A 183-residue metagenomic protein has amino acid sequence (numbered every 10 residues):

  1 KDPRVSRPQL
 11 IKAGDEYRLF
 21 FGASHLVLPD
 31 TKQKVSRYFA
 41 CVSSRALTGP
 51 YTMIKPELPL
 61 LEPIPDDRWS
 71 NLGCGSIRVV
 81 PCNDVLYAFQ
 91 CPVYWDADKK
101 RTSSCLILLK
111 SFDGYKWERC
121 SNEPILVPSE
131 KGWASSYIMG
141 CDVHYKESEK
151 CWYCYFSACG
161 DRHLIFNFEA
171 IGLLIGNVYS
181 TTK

Functional and structural regions predicted by a protein language model:
K1-S6, I11-N71, V80-S135, K146-K183: Beta-rich carbohydrate-recognition and catalytic domains
S6, G75-I77, M139-C141: Structural signature of WD-repeat beta-propeller blades
